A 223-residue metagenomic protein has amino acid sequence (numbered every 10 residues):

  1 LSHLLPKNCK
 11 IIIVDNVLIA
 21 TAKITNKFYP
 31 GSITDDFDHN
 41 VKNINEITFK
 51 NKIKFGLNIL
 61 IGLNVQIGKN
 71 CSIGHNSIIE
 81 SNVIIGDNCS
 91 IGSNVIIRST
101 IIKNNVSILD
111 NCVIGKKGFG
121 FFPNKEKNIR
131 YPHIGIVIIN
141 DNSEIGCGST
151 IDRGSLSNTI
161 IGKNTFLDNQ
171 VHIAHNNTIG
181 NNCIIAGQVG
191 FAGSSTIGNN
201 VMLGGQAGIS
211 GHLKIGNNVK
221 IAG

Functional and structural regions predicted by a protein language model:
L4-I47, N51-G56: Short, basic phosphate-binding NTP loop
V41-G223: Structural signal for interior beta-strand "rungs" in well-ordered beta-sheet cores of soluble enzyme domains
